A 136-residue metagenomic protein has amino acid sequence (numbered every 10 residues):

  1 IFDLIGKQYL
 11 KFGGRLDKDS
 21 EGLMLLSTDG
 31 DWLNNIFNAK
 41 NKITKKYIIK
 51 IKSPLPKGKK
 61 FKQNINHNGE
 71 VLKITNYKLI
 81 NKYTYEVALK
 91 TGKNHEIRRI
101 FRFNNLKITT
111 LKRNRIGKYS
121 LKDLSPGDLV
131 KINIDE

Functional and structural regions predicted by a protein language model:
I1-E136: RNA pseudouridine synthases
